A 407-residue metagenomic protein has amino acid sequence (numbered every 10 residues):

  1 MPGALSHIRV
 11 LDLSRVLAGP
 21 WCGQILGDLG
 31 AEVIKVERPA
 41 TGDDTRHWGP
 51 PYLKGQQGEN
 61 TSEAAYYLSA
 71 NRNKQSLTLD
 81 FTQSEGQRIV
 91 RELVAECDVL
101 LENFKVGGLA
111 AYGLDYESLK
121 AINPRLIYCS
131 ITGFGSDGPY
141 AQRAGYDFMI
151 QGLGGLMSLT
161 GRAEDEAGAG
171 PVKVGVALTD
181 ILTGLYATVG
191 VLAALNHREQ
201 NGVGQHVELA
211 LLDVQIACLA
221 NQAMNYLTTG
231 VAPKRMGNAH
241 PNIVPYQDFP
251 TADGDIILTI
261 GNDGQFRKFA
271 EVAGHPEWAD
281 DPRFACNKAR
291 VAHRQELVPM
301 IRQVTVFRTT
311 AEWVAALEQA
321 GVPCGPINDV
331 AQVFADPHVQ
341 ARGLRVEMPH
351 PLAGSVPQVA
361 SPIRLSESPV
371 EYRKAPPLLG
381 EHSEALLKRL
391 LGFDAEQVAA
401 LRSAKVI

Functional and structural regions predicted by a protein language model:
M1-G190, A194-Q200, L378, E384-I407: N-terminal helix-loop segment corresponding to the beta1-alpha1 unit of nucleotide/adenylate-binding folds
A40, F134-G135, L211-I216, D253 (+2 more regions): Glycine-rich beta-alpha junction loops
G58-E59, Y67, M236-P241, Y246-D248 (+3 more regions): Short Gly/Pro-enriched turn/cap motifs at secondary-structure boundaries
S136, E166-A177, E199-Q215, K234-P241 (+1 more regions): Conserved Rossmann-fold dehydrogenase catalytic segment
G184-G204, A217-T229, A270-E277: Oxidoreductase and adenylate-handling cofactor-binding alpha/beta cores
N242-A320, C324: Aromatic-enriched alpha-helical interface/lid elements that frame and gate functional surfaces
A285, P349, A353-A399: Flexible, small-/acidic-enriched active-site or ligand-binding loops
Q319-R373: A glycine-rich dinucleotide-binding beta-alpha-beta segment and adjacent secondary-structure elements that constitute
